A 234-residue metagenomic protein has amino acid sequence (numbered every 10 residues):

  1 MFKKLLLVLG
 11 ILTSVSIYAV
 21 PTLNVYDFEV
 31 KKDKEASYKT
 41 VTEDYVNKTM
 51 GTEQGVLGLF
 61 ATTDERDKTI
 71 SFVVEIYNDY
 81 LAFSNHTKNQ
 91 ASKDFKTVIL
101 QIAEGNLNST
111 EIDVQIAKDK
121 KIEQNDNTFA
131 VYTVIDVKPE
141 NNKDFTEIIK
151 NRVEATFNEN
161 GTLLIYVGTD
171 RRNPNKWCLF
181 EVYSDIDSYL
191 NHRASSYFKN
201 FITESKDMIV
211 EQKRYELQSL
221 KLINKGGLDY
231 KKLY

Functional and structural regions predicted by a protein language model:
K4-S14: Sec-dependent N-terminal signal peptides
V15-A19: Sec/Tat signal peptide C-region and signal peptidase I cleavage site
V20, F60-T69, F95-A130, L164-N173 (+1 more regions): Glycine-rich beta-strand-turn "strand-cap" elements at beta-sheet edges
P21-E29, F72-V74, A130-I135: Active-site-flanking beta-strand signature of metal-NTP-handling nucleotidyl enzymes and homologous cyclase-like
N24-T63, Y77, L81: N-terminal targeting signals for Sec/Tat export/insertion, comprising classic cleavable signal peptides
A36-T40, N78-Q90, K143, S184-S195: Short amphipathic alpha-helices within nucleic acid-binding modules
N47-F72, V153-C178: Short, glycine- and small/hydrophobic-rich beta-strand elements in well-ordered beta-sheets
N125-L164: Surface-exposed interaction/gating patches
